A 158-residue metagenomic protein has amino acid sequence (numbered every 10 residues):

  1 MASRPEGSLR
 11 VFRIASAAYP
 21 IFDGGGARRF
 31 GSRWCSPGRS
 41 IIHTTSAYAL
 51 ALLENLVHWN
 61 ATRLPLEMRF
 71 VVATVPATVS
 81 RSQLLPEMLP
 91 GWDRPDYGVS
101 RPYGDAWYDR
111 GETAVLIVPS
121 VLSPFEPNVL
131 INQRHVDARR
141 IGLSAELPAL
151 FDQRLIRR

Functional and structural regions predicted by a protein language model:
A2-D23, S36, L64-R158: Active-site and NAD+-binding cores of ADP-ribose-processing enzymes
R28-G31: Short Gly/aromatic-enriched secondary-structure transition segments
C35-H58, V129-R134: Extended catalytic/binding region for NAD+/ADP-ribose chemistry, centered on the ART fold
